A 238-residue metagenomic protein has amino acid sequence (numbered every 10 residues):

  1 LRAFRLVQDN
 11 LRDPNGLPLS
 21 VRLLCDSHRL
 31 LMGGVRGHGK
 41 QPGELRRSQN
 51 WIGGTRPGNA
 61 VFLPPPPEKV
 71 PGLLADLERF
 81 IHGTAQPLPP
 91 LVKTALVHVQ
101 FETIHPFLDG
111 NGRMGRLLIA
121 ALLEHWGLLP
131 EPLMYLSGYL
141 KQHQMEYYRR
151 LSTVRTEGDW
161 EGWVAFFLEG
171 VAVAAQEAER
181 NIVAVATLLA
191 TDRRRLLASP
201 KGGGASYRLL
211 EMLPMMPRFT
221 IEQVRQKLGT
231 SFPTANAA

Functional and structural regions predicted by a protein language model:
L1-A238: FIC/Doc superfamily catalytic core
